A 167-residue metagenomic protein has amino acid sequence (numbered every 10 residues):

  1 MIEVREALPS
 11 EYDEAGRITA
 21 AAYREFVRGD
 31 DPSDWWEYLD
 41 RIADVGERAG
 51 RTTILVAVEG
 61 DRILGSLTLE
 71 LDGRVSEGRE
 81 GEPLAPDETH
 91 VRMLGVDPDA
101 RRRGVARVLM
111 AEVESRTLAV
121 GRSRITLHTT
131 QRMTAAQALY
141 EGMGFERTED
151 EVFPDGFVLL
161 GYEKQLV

Functional and structural regions predicted by a protein language model:
I2-E3: Extreme N-terminal starter segment of soluble prokaryotic enzymes
P9-D13, R17-P98, M110-E112, R116 (+3 more regions): Acetyl-CoA-dependent GNAT
R101, L127-A136, F153-V158: Conserved beta-strand-loop-alpha-helix junction that forms the acyl-donor binding cleft
G104-A106: Conserved G/P- and acidic residue-centered "switch" motifs that form tight phosphate/ATP-binding loops in soluble
M110, T117-T129: Conserved GNAT acetyl-CoA-binding A-motif
Y140, F145: Conserved active-site tyrosine of GNAT-family acetyltransferases
